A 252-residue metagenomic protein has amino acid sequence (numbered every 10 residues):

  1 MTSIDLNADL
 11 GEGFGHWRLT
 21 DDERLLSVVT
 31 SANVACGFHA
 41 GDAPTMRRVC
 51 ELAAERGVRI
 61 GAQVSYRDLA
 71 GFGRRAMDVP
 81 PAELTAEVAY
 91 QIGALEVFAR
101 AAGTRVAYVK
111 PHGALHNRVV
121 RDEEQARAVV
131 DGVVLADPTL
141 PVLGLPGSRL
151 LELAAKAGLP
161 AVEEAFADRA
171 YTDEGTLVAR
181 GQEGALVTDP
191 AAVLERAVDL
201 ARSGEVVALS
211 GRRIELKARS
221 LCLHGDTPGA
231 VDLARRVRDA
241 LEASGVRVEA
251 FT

Functional and structural regions predicted by a protein language model:
D9, Q63, V109, L223: Conserved, mostly hydrophobic/aromatic
R18, D22, A32-H39, A70-T85 (+3 more regions): Glycine-rich tight-turn/loop motif centered on a GG-T
E23-S27, R48-G61, R100-G103: Acidic (Asp/Glu)-rich catalytic clusters
D68-Y108: Glycine/small-residue-rich loop that forms an oxyanion/phosphate-binding "nest" at active or ligand-binding sites
A99-A107, E205-E215, R247-T252: Flexible, glycine/charged-enriched surface loops at secondary-structure junctions
D122-A128: Charged helix-capping and loop-helix junction motifs
L140, A234-T252: C-terminal domain-boundary segment and adjacent tail
G147-E205: Active-site rim beta-loop-alpha module in soluble metabolic enzymes
